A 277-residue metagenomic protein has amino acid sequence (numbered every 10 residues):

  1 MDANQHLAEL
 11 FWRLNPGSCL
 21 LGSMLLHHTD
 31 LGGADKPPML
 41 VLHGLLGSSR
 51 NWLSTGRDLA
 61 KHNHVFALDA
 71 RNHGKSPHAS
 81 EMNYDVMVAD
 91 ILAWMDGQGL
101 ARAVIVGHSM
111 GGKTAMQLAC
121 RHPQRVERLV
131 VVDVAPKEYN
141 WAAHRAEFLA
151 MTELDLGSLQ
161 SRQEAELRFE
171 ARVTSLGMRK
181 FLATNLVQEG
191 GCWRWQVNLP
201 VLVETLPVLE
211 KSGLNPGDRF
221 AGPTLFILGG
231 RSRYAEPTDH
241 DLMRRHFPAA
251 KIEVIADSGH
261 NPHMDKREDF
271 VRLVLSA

Functional and structural regions predicted by a protein language model:
M1-D2, H6-L40, A60-H64, L100-A101 (+3 more regions): Alpha/beta-hydrolase fold catalytic core
G44-G47, S109: Active-site glycine-rich loops that stabilize anionic/oxyanionic intermediates across multiple enzyme folds
L46-S54: Serine-hydrolase catalytic-loop signature spanning alpha/beta hydrolases and amidase-signature enzymes
L53-A60, F66-V106, M110, T114 (+1 more regions): Active-site loop/oxyanion-hole signature of alpha/beta-hydrolase fold enzymes
Q117-R121, V126-L159: Flexible "cap/lid" loop of the alpha/beta hydrolase fold
A142, G157-S212: Conserved alpha/beta-hydrolase catalytic His-Asp/Glu region
G191-H246, K251-V254: Conserved serine/cysteine hydrolase catalytic core
S258-V271: Catalytic histidine-centered segment of alpha/beta-hydrolase-like enzymes
